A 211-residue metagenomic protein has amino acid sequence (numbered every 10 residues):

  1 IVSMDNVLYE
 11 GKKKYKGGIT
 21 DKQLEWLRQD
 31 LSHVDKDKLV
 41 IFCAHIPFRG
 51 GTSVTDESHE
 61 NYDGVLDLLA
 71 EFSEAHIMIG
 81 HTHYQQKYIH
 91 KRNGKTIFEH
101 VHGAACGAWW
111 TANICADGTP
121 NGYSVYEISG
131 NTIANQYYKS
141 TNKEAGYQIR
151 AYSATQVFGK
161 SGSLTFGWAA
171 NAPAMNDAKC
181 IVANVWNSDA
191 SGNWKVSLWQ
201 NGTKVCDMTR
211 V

Functional and structural regions predicted by a protein language model:
I1, L8, E25, Q29-D30 (+1 more regions): Metal-dependent phosphoesterase/phosphodiesterase active-site architecture
M4-V7, H45: Short loop/turn segments at strand-loop or loop-helix junctions that form parts of catalytic or ligand-binding pockets
G11-H100: His/acidic metal-ligating clusters that form di-metal
